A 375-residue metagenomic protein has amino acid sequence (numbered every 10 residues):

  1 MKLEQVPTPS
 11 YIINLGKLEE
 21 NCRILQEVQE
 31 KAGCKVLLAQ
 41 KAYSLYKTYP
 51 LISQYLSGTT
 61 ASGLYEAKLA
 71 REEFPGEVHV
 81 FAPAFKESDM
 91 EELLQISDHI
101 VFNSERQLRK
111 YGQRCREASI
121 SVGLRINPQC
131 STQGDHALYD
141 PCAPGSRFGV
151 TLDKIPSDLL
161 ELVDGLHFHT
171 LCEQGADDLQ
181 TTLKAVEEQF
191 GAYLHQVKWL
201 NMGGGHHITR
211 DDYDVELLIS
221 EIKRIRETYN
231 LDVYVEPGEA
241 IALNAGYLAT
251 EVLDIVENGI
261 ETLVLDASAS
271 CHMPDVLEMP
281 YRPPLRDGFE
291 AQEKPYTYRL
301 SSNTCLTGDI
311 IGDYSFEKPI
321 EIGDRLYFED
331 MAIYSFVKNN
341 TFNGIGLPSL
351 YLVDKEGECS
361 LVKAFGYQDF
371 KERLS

Functional and structural regions predicted by a protein language model:
M1-P75, F81-A84, S268, F316-E329 (+1 more regions): N-terminal capping/small domains of soluble enzymes
K2-V6, D164-H169, G203: A short small-residue
C34-W199, Y213, E221: Active-site-proximal beta-alpha core segment in soluble small-molecule metabolic enzymes
Y49, G134-H136, A176-D178, R210-Y213 (+4 more regions): Short, well-ordered secondary-structure micro-motifs
I126-C130, T170-Q174, H206, E239-I241 (+2 more regions): Glycine-rich beta-alpha junction loops
V186-A242: Acidic, glycine-rich loop-and-beta core segments that form the ion-binding/anion-interacting portion of active sites
E221, P237-S375: Charged (often Lys/Glu-rich) extended helix/loop segments that serve as interaction or gating elements
